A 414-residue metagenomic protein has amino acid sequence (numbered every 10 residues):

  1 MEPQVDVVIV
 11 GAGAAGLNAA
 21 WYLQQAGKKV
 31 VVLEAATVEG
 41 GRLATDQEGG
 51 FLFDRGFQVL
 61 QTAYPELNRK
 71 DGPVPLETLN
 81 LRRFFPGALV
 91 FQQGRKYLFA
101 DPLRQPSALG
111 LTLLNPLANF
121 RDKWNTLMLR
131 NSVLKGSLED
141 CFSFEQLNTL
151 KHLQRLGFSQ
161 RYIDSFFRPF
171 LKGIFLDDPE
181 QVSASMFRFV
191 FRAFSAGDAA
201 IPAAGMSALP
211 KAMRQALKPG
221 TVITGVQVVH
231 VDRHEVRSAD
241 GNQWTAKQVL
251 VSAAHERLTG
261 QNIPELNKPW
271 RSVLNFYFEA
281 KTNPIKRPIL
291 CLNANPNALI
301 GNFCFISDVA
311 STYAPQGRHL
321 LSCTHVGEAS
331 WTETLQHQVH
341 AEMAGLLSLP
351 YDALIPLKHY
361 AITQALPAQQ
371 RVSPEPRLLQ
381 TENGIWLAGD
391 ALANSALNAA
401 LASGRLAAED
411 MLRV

Functional and structural regions predicted by a protein language model:
V5-V32, L412: N-terminal Rossmann-like FAD-binding beta1-loop-alpha1 element of flavoenzymes
A15, V38, E256: Conserved Rossmann-like nucleotide-cofactor binding loop
Q24-E48: Glycine-rich FAD pyrophosphate-binding loop
G49-S132, G136-D140, T149: Dinucleotide-binding Rossmann-like beta1-alpha1 core, especially the glycine-rich loop that anchors the ADP
Y64, S252-H255, G389: Glycine-rich, N-terminal phosphate-binding loop of Rossmann-like dinucleotide-binding domains
T126-H234, A246: Active-site/ligand-binding neighborhood in enzyme catalytic cores
V229-Q336, G345-L346: Mid-domain catalytic core of redox enzymes that form a hydrophobic substrate pocket/lid adjacent to a catalytic redox
T312-V414: Conserved flavin/dinucleotide-binding core of flavoenzymes
